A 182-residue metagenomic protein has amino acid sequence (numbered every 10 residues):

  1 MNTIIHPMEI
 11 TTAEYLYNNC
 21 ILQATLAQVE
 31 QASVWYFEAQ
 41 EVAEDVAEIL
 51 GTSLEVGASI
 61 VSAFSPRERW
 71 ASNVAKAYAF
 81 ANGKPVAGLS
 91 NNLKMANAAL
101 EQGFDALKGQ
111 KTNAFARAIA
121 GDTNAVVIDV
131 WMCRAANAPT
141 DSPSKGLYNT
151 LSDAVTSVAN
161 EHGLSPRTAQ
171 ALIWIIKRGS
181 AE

Functional and structural regions predicted by a protein language model:
M1-E182: HhH-family (HhH-GPD) DNA N-glycosylase catalytic core used in base-excision repair
